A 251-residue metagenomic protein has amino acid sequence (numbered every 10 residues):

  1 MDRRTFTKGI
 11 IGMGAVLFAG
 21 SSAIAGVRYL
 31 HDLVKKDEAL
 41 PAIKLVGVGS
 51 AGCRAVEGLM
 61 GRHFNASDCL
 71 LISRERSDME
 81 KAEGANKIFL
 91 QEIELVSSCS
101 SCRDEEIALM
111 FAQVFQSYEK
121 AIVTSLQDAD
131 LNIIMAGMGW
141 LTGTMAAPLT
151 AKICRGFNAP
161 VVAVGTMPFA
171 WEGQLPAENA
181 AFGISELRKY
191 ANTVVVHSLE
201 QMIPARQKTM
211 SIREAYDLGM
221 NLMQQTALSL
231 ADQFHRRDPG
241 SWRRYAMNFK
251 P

Functional and structural regions predicted by a protein language model:
T7-P251: Tubulin/FtsZ superfamily GTPase core signature
